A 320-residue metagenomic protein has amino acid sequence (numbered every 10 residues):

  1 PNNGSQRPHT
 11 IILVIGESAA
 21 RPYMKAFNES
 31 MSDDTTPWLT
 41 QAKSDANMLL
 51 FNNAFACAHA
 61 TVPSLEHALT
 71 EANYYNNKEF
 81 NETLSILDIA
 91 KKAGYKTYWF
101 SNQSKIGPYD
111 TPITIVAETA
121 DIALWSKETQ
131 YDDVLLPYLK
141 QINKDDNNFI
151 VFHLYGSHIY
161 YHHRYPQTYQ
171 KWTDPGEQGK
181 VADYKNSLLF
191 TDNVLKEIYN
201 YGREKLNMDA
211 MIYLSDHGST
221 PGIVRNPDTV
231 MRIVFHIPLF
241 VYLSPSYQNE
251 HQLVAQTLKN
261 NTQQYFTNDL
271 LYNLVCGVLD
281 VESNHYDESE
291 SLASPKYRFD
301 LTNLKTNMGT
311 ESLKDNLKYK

Functional and structural regions predicted by a protein language model:
P1-L13, S18-W172, T267-N268, N273-R298: Active-site-proximal alpha/beta segments of enzymes that process anionic O-linked groups
P1-N2, L136-K140, W172-L214, V241-L243 (+1 more regions): A long, amphipathic alpha-helix that forms part of the scaffold/cap immediately adjacent to metal-dependent active
I15-A19, I212-G218: DG-centered beta-turn motif at the end of beta-strands
L65-E66, H236-L239: Small-molecule pocket liners
H67, W172-K180, H251-T257: Short glycine/proline-rich turn/loop motifs
D88, K105-I106, N200-K205, P221 (+2 more regions): Membrane-interface soluble catalytic domains
P137-Y138, V224-D228: Alpha-helical scaffolding within the catalytic cores of extracellular/periplasmic polymer-degrading hydrolases
G156, S215-I223: Acidic helix/loop microenvironments that form the catalytic cleft of cell-wall polysaccharide enzymes
